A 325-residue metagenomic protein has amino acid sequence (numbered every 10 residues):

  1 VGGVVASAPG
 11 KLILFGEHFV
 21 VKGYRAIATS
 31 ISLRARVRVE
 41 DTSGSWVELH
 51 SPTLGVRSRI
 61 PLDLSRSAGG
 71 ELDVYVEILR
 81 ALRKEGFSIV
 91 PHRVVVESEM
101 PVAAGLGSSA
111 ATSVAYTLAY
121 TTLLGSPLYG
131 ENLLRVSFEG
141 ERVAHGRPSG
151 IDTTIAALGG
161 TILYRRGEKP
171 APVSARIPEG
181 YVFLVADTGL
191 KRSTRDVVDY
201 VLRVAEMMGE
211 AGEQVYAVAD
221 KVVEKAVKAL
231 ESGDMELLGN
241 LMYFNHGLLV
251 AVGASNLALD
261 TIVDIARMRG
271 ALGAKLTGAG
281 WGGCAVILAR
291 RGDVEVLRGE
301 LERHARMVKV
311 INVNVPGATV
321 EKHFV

Functional and structural regions predicted by a protein language model:
G2-F15, V20, A28, R36-S88 (+4 more regions): C-terminal nucleotide
S7, E97-Y120, A271-V286: Glycine/serine-rich anion-binding loops at beta->alpha junctions that coordinate negatively charged ligand groups
T29-S32, A279: A short catalytic or substrate-binding loop motif that flags glycine-/basic-rich loops and adjacent residues that bind
L62-D63, V90-V102: Glycine/charged-rich beta-loop-alpha catalytic/anionic-binding loops adjacent to active sites
